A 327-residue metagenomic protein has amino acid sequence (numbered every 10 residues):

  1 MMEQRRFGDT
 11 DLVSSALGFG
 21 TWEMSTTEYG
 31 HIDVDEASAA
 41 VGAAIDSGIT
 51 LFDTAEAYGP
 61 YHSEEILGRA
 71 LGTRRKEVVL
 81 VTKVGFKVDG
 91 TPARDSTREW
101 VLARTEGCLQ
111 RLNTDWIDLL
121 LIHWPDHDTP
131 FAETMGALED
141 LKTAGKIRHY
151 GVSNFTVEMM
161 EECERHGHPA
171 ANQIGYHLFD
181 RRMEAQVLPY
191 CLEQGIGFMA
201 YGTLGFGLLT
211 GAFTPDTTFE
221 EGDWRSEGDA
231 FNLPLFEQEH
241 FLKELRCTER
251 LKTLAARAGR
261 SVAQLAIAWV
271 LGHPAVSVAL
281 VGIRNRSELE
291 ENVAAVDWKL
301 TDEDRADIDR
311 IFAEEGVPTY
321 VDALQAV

Functional and structural regions predicted by a protein language model:
M1-V78: N-terminal binding-site loop/beta-alpha segment at the start of enzyme catalytic domains that lines or forms
M2, F219-T253, R257, G272-S277 (+1 more regions): Terminal-tail/helix-coil boundary detector
F7, F19, A37, F52 (+13 more regions): Conserved, mostly hydrophobic/aromatic
L12-L17, G48-L51, R74-V78, T114-D118 (+5 more regions): Short, well-ordered coil/turn segments that N-cap beta-strands
W22-M24, A55-A57, K83-K87, I122-P125 (+4 more regions): Active-site beta-loop-alpha junctions enriched in small/polar residues
Y29-E36, H62, I66, A93-A103 (+2 more regions): Alpha-helix N-cap and loop-to-helix initiation/capping positions
G42, D46, D89-R182, Q186 (+1 more regions): Glycine/proline-rich, positively charged, aromatic-decorated active-site loop/lid region on the catalytic face
M183-S226, S261: Aromatic-lined glycan-binding groove of carbohydrate-active enzymes
